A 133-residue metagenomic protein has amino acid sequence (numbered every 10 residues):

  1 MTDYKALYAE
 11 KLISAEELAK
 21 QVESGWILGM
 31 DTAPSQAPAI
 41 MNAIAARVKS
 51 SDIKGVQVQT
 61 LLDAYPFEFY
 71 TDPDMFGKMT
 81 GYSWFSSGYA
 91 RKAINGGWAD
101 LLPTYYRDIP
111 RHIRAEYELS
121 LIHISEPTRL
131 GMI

Functional and structural regions predicted by a protein language model:
M1-D3, E68, D100-Y106: Short, mixed-charge, low-aromatic patches
T2-G88: N-terminal active-site beta-alpha-beta segment that forms phosphate/nucleotide-binding and substrate-recognition loops
P66-T71, R111-A115, T128: Short, solvent-exposed polar/charged micro-motifs at secondary-structure junctions
F85-L121: An acidic, phosphate/nucleotide-engaging active-site surface
S120-I133: Residue-level detector of conserved catalytic or cofactor/ligand-binding positions in enzyme active sites
